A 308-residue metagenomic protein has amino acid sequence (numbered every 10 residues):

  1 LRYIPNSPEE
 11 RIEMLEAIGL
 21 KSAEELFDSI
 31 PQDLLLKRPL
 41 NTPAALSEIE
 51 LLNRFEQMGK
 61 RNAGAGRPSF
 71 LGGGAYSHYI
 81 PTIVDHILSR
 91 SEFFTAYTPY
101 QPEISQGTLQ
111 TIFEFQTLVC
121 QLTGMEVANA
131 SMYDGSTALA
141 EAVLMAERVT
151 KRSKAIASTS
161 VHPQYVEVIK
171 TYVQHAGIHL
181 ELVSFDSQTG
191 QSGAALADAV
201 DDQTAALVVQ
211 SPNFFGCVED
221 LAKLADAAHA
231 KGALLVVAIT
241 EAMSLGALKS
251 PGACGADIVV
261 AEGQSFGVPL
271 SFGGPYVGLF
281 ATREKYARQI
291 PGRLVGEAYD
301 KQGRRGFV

Functional and structural regions predicted by a protein language model:
L1-K37: Compact, charge-rich alpha-helical regulatory domains located at protein termini
R2, T137-R304: Conserved PLP-enzyme active-site core in the AAT-like
P8, I30-R38, A63-G66, T150-K151 (+1 more regions): Short acidic (Asp/Glu) and glycine-rich catalytic loops that position anionic groups and cofactors
L36-E114: N-terminal entrance/gating region of PLP-dependent enzymes' catalytic architecture
G66-R67, N129-A130, L180-V183: Flexible, glycine/charged-enriched surface loops at secondary-structure junctions
Y100-I104, T108, Q121-A140: Short loop-beta-helix segment that forms the pyridoxal 5′-phosphate
L109-C120, K249-A256, F307-V308: Acidic-glycine-rich active-site phosphate/pyrophosphate-binding loop
